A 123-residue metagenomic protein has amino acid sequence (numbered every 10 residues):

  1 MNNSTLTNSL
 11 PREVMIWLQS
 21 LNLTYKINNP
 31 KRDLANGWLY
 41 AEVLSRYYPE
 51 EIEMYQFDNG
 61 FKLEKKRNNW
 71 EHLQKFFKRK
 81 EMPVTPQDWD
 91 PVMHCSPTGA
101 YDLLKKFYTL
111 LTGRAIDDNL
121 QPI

Functional and structural regions predicted by a protein language model:
M1-I123: Alpha-helical coiled-coil scaffolding segments
